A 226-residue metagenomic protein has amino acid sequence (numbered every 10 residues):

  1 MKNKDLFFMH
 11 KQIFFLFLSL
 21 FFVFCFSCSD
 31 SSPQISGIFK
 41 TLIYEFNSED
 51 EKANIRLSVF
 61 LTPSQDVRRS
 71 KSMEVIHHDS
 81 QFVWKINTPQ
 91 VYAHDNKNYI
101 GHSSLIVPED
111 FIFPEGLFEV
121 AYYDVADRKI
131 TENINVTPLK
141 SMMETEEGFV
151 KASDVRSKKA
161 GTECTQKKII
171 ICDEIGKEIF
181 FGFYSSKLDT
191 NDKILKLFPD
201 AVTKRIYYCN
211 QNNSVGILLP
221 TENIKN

Functional and structural regions predicted by a protein language model:
L16-F24: Bacterial N-terminal signal peptides
C28-K40, I130, V136: Proline/serine/threonine-rich low-complexity linkers at boundaries of modular beta-sandwich domains
F46-N54: Short, solvent-exposed loop/linker segments at the N-terminal edge of repeated beta-sheet extracellular domains
L57-S64, K151-E163, K168-I170: Short edge beta-strand/loop segments characteristic of extracellular beta-sandwich folds
V91-V107, S185-K196: Aromatic sugar-binding surface patches on proteins that engage polysaccharides or sugar-phosphate polymers
I112-A126, P199-L218: Short, aromatic- and glycine-rich surface loops/edge beta-strands on solvent-exposed regions
K129-T137, S214-N226: Edge beta-strands of extracellular beta-sandwich domains
I134-S157, K225-N226: Low-complexity, Pro/Ser/Thr- and charge-rich linker/hinge segments at domain boundaries
